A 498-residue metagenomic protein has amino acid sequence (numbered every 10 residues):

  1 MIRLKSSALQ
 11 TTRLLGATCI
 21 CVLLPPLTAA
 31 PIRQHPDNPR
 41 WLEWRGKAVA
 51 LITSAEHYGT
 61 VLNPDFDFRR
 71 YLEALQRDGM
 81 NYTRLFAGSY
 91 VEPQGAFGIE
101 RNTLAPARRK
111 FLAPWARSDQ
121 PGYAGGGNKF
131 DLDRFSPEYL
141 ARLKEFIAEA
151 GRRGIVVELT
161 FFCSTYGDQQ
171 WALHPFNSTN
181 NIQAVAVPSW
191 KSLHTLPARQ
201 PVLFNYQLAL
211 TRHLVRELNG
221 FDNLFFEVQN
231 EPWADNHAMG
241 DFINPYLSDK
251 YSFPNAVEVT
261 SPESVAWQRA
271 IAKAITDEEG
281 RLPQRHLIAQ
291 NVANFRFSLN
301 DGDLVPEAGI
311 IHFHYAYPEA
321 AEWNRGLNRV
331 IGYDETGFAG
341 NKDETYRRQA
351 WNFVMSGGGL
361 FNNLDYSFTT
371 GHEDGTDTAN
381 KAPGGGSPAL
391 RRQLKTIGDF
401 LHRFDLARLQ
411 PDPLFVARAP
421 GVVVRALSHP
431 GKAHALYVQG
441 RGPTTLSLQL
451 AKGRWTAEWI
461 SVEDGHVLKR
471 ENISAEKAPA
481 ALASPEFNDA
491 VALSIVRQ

Functional and structural regions predicted by a protein language model:
I2-C19: Bacterial N-terminal signal peptides that target proteins for export
L24-P25: N-terminal signal peptide c-region/cleavage motif recognized by signal peptidases
P36-P39, E43-E307: Active-site mouth of glycoside hydrolases
L287-A293, I310-H314, I331-G332, L436-Y437: Short, hydrophobic beta-strand segments that form beta-sheet elements in well-ordered domains
G302-E373: Catalytic-core region of carbohydrate-active enzymes that cleave or remodel glycosidic bonds
Y346-N472, A483-Q498: Aromatic- and carboxylate-lined catalytic core of secreted/periplasmic carbohydrate-active enzymes
